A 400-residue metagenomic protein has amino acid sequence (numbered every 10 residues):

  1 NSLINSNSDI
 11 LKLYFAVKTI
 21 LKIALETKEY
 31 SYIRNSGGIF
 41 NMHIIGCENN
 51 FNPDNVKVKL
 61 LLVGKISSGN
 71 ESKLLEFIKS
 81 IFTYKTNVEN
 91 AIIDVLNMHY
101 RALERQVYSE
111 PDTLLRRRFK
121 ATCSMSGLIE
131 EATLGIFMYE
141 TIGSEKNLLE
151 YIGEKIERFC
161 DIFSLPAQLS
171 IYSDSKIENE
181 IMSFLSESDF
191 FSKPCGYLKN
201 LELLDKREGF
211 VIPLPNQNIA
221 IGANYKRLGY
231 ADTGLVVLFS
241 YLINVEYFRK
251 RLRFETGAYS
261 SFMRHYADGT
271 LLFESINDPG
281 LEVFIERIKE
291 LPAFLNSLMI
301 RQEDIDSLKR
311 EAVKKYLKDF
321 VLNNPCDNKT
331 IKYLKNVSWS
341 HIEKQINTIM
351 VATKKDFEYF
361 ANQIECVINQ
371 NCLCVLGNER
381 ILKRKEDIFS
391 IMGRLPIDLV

Functional and structural regions predicted by a protein language model:
N1-L148, S164-S173, N218-L238, F248-K354 (+1 more regions): M16 family metallopeptidases and their MPP-like homologs
S124, E130, G153-C160, L169 (+2 more regions): Extended, charge-rich low-complexity regions and/or helical-solenoid scaffolds
L149-G153, E178-N179, S183, I288: Well-ordered, non-membrane alpha-helical segments in soluble/globular domains
E157-F159, K206-F210, S261: Short, surface-exposed beta-strand/loop micro-motifs that present aromatic residues
Q168-G222, E379-V400: An aromatic/glycine/proline-enriched structural segment found at the starts of mature extracellular/organellar domains
G234, L242-V245, I364: Acidic/histidine-rich
D356-Y359: Pyridoxal 5′-phosphate
